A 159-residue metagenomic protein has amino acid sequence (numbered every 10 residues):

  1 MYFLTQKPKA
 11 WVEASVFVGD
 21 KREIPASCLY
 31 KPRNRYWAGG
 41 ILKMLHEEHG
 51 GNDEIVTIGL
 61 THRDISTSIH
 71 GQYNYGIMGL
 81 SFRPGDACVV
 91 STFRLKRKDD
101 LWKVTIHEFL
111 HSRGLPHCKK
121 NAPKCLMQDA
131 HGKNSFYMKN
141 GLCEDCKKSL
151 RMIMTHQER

Functional and structural regions predicted by a protein language model:
Y2-V104, S112, P116: Metzincin-family zinc-dependent endopeptidase catalytic domain
N74-D100, P116-R159: Metalloprotease/metallohydrolase-associated module, dominated by Zn2+-dependent proteases
